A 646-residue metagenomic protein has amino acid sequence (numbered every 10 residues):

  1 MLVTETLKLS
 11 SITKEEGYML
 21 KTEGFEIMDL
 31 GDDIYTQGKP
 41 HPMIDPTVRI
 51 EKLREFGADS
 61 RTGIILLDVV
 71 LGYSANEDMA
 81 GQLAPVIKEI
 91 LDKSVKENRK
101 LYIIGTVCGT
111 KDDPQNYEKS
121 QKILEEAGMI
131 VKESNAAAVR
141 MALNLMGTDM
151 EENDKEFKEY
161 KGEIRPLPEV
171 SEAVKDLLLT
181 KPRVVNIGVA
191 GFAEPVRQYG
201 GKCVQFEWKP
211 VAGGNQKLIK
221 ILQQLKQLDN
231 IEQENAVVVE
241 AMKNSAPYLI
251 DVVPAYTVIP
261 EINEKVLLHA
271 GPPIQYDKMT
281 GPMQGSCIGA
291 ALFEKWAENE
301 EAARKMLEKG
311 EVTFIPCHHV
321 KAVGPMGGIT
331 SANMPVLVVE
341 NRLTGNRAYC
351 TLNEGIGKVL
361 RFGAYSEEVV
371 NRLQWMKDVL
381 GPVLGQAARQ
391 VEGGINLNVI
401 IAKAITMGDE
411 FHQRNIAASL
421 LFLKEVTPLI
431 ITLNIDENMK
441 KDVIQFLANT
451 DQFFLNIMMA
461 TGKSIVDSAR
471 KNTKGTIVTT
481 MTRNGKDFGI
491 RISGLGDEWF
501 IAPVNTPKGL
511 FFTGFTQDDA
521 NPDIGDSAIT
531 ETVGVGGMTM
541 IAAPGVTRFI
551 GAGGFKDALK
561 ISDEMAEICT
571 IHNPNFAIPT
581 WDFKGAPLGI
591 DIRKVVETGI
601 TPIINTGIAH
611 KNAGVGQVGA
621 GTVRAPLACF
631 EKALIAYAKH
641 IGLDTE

Functional and structural regions predicted by a protein language model:
M1-L67, Y102, C108-T110, N116-E126 (+2 more regions): ATP-dependent carboxylate/acyl-activation modules
D45-K52, D59-R61, G72-I90, Y102-I123 (+7 more regions): Metallocofactor- and cofactor-centric catalytic cores in central/energy metabolism, strongly enriched
E51, T62, G201, A246 (+3 more regions): Extended hydrophobic packing segments that form well-structured cores
V95-L101: Short helix-terminating capping/connector loops at secondary-structure junctions
E125-G147, A190-G191, G201, A628-E646: In a subset of proteins, long, contiguous C-terminal domains/tails are tracked
G514-S527: Acidic/His metal-coordination segments adjacent to aromatic residues that form catalytic metal sites in metalloenzymes
T580-V618: C-terminal, helix-dominated tail/subdomain
